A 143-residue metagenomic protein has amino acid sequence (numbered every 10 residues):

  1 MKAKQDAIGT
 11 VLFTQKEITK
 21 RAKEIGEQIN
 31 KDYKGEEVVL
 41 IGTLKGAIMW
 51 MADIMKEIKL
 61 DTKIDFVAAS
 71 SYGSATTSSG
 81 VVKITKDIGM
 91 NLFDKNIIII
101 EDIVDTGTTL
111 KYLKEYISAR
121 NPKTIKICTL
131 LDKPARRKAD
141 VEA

Functional and structural regions predicted by a protein language model:
M1-A143: PRPP-associated nucleotide enzymes
